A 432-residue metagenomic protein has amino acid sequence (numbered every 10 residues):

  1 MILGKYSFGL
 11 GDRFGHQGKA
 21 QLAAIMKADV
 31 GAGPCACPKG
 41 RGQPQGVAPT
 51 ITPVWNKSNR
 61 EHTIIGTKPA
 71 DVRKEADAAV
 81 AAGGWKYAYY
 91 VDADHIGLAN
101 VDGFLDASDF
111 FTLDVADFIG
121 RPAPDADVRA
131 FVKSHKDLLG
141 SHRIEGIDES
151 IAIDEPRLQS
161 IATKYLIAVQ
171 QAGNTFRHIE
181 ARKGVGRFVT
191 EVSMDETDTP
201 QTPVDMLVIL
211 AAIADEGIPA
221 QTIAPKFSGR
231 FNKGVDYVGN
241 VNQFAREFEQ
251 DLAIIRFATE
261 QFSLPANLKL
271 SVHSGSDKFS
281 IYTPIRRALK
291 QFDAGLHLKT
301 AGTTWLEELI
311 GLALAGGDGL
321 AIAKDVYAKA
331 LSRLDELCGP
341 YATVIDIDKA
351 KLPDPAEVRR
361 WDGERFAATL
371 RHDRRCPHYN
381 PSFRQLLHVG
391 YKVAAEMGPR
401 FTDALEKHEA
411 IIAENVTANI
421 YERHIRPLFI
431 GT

Functional and structural regions predicted by a protein language model:
M1-K27, P53-E75, A81-G83, A99-I119 (+5 more regions): Active-site capping/gating regions of soluble enzymes
K27-I51: Intrinsic disorder/low-complexity segments
P34, V91, D102: Active-site cofactor/substrate anionic-group-binding motifs, chiefly glycine- and Lys/Arg-rich phosphate-binding loops
Y90, E191, K269: Hydrophobic "anchor" residues on beta-strands that sit immediately upstream of conserved functional sites
D94, V192, H273: Conserved, mostly hydrophobic/aromatic
A126-T163, N232-E247, A315-G317: Glycine-rich tight-turn/loop motif centered on a GG-T
G186-T190: Short, conserved phosphate-binding/catalytic loop or strand-edge motifs used in phosphoryl-/nucleotidyl-transfer
